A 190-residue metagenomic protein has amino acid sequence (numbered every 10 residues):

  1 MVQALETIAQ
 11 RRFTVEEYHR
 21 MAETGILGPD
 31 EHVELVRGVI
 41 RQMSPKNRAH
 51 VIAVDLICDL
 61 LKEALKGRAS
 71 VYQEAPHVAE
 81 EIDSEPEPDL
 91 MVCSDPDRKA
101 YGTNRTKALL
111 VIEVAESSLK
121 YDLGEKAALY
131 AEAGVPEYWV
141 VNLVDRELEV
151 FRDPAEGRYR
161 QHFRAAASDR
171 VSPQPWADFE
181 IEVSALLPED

Functional and structural regions predicted by a protein language model:
M1-D190: Gly/Pro/Ser/Thr-rich low-complexity, intrinsically disordered segments predominantly at protein N-termini
